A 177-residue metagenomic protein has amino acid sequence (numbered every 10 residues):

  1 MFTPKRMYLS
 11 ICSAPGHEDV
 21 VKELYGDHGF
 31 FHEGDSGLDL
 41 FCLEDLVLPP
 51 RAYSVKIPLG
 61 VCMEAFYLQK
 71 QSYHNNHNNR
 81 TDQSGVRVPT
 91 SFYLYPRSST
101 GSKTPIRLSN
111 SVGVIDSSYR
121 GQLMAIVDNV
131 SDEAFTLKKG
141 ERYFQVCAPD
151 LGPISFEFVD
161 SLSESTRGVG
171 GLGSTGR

Functional and structural regions predicted by a protein language model:
M1-R177: DUTPase catalytic domain/fold
